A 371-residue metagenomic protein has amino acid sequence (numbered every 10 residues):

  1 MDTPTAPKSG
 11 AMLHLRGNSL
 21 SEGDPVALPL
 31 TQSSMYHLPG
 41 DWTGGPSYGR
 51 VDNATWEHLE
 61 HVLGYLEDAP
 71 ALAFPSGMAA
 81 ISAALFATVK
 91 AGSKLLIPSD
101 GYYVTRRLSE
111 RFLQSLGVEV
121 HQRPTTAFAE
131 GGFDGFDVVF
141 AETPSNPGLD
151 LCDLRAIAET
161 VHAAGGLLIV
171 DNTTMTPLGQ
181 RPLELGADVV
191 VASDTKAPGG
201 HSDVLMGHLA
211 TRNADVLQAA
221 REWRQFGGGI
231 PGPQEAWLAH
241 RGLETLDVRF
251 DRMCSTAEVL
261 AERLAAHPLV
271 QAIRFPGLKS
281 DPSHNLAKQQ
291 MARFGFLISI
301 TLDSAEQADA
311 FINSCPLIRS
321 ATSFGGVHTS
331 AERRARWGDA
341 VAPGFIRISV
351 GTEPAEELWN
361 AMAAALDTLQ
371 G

Functional and structural regions predicted by a protein language model:
M1-T31: Short conserved active-site loop signatures built around small residues
D2-P4, L15-S19, A71-H267: Conserved PLP-enzyme active-site core in the AAT-like
P29-T31, M35-A87, V104-F112: Conserved N-terminal alpha-helix of the aminotransferase class I/II PLP-enzyme fold
S34-Y36, S99, T143, D194 (+2 more regions): Short secondary-structure boundary segments
M35-Y36, T211-V216, L243, T301-E306: Short loop segments at secondary-structure junctions
H37-D41, V216-L217, A305-A308, E353-E357: Short, acidic Gly/Pro/Ser/Thr-rich loop/turn segments
E110-R111, E119, T126, L154 (+3 more regions): PLP-dependent enzyme catalytic core of the Aspartate aminotransferase-like
A272-I346, V350, A363: Conserved C-terminal alpha-helix-loop-beta "cap" of PLP-dependent enzymes that closes/shapes the active-site mouth
